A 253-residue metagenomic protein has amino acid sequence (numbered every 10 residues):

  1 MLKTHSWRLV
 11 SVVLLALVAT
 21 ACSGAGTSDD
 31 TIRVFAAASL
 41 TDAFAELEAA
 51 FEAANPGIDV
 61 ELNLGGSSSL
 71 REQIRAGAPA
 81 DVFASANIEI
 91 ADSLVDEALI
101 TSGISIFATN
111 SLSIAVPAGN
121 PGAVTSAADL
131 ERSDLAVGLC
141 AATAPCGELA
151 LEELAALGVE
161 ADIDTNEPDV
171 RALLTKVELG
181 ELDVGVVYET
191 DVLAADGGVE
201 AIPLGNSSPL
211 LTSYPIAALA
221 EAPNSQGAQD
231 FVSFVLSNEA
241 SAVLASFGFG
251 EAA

Functional and structural regions predicted by a protein language model:
M1-S11: Bacterial N-terminal signal peptides that target proteins for export
L17-A21: C-terminal motif of bacterial Sec signal peptides marking the signal peptidase cleavage site
C22-A53, D59, S68, E72-R75 (+4 more regions): Exported/periplasmic ABC-transporter solute-binding proteins
A80-S85: Periplasmic-binding protein-like
L99: Active-site surface patch of divalent metal-dependent phosphodiester/phosphate bond hydrolases
G103-L112: Short, glycine-/small- and polar/acidic-enriched structural segments that line small-molecule recognition paths
